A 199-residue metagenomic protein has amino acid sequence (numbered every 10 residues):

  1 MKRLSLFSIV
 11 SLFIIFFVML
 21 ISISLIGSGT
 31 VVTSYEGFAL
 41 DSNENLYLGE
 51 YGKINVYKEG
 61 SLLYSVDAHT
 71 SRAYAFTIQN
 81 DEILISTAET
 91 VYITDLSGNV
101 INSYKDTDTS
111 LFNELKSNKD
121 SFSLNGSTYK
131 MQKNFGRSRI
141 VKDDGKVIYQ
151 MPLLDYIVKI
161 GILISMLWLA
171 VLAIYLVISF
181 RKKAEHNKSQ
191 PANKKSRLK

Functional and structural regions predicted by a protein language model:
M1-K199: Eukaryotic scaffold repeat domains enriched in small/polar residues
